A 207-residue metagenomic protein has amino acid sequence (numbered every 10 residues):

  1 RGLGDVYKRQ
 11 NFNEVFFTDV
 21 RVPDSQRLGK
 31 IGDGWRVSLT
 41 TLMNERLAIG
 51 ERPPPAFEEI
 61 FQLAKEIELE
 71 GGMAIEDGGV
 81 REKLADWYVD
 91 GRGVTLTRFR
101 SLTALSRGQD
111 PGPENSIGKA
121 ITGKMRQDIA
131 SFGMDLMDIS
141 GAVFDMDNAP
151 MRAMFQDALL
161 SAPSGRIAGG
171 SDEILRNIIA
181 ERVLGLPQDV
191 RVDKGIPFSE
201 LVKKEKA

Functional and structural regions predicted by a protein language model:
R1, D24-R27, G50: Short helix/loop capping segments that flank catalytic or ligand/cofactor-binding pockets
G2-Y7: Short, small-residue-biased leader/transition segments that mark boundaries at the very start of proteins
K8-R9, K30, A48-R52: Short alpha-helix boundary/capping segments
R9-F16, I31, R36, S161: A generic structural signal for well-ordered coil/turn residues at beta-strand boundaries that shape enzyme active-site
E14, M43-A207: Alpha-helical interface subdomain recognition
T18-V22, L39-L42, V183: Short Ser/Thr-interspersed hydrophobic loop/turn segments at strand-loop and sheet-helix junctions that line or gate
V20-G34: Long, acidic (Asp/Glu-rich), low-complexity accessory segments flanking structured domains
R27, R36-M43, L47: Short, exposed interaction patches on small structured surface elements
